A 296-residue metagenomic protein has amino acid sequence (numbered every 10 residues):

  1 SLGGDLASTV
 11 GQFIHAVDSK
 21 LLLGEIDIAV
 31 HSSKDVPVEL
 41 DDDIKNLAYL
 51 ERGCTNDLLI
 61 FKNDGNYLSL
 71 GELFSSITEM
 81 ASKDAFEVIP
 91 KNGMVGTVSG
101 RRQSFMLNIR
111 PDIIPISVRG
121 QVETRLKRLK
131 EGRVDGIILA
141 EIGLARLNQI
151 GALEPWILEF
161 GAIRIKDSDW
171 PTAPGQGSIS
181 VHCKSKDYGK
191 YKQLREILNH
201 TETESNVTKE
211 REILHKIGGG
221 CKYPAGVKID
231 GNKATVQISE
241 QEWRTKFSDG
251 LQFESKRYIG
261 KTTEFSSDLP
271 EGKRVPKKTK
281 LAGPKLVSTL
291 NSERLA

Functional and structural regions predicted by a protein language model:
S1-S8, S32-S33, E39, Q103 (+1 more regions): Small-molecule-sensing regulatory modules
L2-I28: Short, structured active-site "lid" loops
F13-I14, S82, V122: Amphipathic coiled-coil/heptad-repeat helices and related helical stalk/stem segments that mediate oligomerization
L22, E87-K91, K280-L281: Flexible, charged surface loops at secondary-structure boundaries
S33-K34, D42-D112, G161: A conserved helix-loop-strand patch within extracytoplasmic ligand-binding domains of the periplasmic binding
